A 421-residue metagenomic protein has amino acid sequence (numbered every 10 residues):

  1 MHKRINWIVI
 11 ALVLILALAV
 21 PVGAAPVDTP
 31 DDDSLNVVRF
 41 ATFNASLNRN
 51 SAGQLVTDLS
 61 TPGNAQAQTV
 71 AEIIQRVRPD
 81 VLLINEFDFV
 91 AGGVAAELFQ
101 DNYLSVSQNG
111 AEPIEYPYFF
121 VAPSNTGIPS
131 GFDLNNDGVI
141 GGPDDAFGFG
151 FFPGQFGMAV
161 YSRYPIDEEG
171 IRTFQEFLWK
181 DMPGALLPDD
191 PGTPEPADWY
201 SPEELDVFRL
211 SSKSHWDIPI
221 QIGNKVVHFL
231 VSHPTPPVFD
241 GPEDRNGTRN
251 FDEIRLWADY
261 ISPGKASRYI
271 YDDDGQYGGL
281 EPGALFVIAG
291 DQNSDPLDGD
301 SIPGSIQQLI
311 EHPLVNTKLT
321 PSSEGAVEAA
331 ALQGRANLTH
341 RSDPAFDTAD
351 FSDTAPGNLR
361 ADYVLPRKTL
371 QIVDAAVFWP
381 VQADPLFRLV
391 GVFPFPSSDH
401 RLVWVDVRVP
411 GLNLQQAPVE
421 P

Functional and structural regions predicted by a protein language model:
H2-V9: Bacterial N-terminal signal peptides that target proteins for export
V9-A19: Bacterial N-terminal signal peptides
V22-M158, P188-R209, G223-V227, D240-P242 (+6 more regions): N-terminal, active-site-proximal structural segment of metallo-dependent hydrolase catalytic domains
A25-P26, P165-T173, F177, D181-P183 (+4 more regions): Metal-dependent phosphoester-hydrolase catalytic domains
T42, M158-V160, H215-P219, V231 (+2 more regions): Conserved hydrophobic/aromatic beta-strand scaffold that supports enzyme active sites
A45, E86-F87, Y164, P234 (+1 more regions): Active-site metal-binding loops of divalent metal-dependent hydrolases
D144-L187: A substrate-binding/cap region within the structured catalytic cores of diverse enzymes
F229, P234-P236, D244-N250: Glycine-rich, aromatic-lined ligand/substrate-binding cores of catalytic and carbohydrate-binding domains
